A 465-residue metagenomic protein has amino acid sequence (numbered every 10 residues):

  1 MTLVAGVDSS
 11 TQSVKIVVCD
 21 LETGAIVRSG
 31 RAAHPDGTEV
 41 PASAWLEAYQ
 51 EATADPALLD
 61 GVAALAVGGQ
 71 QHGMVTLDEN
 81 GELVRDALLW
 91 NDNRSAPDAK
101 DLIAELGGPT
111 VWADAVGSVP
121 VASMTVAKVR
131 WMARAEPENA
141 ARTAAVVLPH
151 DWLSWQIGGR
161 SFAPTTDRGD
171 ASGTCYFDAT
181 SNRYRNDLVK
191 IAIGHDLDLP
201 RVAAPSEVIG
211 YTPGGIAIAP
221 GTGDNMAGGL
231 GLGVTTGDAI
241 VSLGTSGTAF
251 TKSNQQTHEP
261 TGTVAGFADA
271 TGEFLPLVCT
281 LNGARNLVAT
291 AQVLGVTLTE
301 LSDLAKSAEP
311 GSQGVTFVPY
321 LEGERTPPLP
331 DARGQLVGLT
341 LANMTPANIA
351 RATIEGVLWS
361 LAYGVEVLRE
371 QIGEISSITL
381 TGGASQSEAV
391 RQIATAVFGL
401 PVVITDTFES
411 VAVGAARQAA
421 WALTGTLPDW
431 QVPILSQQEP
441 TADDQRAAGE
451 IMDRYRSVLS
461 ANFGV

Functional and structural regions predicted by a protein language model:
M1-D86, D114, G214-P220, N343 (+3 more regions): N-terminal glycine/serine-rich phosphate-binding loop of ATP-dependent small-molecule kinases, especially carbohydrate
A5-G6, K15-V18, A96, I103-V116 (+5 more regions): Active-site core segments that coordinate phosphate-bearing ligands/cofactors across diverse enzyme families
D8, A87-N91, A204, V278 (+1 more regions): Small/polar loops that bind or transfer phosphate-bearing groups
A25, A32-A33, W90, L281 (+1 more regions): A generic structural motif
G30-R31, L88, N254, C279: Short clusters of small/polar residues that mark proteolytic maturation junctions
L58-W90, A115-S123, S154-D178, A203-A204 (+1 more regions): Short beta-strand-loop/turn "lid" adjacent to the catalytic site in phosphate-handling enzymes
V62, L197-L199, I375: Core-facing hydrophobic residues within beta-strands of well-ordered domains
N186, K190-E207: A conserved helix-loop-beta module that forms one wall/lid of the active-site cleft in ATP-utilizing catalytic domains
